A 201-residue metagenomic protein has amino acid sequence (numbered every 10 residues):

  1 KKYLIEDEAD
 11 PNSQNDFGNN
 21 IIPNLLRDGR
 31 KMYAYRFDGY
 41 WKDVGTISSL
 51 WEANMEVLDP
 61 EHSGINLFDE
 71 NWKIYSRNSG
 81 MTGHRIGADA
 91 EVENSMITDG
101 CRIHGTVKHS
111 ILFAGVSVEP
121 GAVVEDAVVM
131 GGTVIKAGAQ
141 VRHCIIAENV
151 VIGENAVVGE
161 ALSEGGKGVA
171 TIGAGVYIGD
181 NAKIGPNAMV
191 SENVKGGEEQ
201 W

Functional and structural regions predicted by a protein language model:
K1-Y3: Conserved nucleotide-sugar donor-binding and metal-coordinating catalytic region shared by glycosyltransferases
I5-W201: Left-handed beta-helix
